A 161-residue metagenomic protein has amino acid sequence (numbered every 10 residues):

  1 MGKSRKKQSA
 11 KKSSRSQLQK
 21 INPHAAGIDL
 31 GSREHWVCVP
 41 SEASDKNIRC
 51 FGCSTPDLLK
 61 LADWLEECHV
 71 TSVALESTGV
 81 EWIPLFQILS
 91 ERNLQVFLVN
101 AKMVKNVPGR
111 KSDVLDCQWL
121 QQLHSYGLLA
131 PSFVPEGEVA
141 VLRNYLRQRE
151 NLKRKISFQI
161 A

Functional and structural regions predicted by a protein language model:
M1-A161: Phosphate- and other anionic-substrate recognition elements at nucleic-acid/protein interfaces
